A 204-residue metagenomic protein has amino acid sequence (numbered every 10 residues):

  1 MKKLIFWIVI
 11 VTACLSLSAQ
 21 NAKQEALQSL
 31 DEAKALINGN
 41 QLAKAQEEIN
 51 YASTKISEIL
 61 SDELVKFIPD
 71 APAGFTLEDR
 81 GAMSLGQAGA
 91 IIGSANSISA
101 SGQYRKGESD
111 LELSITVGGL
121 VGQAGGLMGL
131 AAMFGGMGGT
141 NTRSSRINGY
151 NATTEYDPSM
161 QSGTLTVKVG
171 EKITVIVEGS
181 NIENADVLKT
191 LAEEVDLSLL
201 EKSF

Functional and structural regions predicted by a protein language model:
M1-A22: Bacterial Sec-dependent N-terminal signal peptides
F6, Q20, E32, D62 (+2 more regions): A general structural-boundary detector
I10-A13, K34, R143: N-terminal hydrophobic or amphipathic segments with adjacent small-residue motifs that include Sec signal peptides
A13, L120-V121, E171: A short alpha-helix capping/helix-coil boundary motif
A22-K23, L27, N38, E48 (+1 more regions): A short, solvent-exposed beta-edge/loop patch
L27-S99, K189-F204: N-terminal "mature-domain start" segment
V65-P158: Short, solvent-exposed recognition patches
